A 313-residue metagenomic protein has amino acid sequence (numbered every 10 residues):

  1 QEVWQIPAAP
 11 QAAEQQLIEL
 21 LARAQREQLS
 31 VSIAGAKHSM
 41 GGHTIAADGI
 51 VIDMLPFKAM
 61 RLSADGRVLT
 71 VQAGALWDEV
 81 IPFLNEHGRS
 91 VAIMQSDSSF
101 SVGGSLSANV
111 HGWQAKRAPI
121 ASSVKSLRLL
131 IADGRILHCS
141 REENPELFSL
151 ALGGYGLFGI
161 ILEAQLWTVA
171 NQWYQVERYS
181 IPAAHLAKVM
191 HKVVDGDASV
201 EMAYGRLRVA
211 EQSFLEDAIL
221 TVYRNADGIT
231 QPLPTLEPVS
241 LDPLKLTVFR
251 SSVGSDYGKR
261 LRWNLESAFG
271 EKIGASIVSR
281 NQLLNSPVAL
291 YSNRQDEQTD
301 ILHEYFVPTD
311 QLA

Functional and structural regions predicted by a protein language model:
Q1-A313: Noncatalytic alpha-helical scaffold of FAD-dependent oxidoreductases
